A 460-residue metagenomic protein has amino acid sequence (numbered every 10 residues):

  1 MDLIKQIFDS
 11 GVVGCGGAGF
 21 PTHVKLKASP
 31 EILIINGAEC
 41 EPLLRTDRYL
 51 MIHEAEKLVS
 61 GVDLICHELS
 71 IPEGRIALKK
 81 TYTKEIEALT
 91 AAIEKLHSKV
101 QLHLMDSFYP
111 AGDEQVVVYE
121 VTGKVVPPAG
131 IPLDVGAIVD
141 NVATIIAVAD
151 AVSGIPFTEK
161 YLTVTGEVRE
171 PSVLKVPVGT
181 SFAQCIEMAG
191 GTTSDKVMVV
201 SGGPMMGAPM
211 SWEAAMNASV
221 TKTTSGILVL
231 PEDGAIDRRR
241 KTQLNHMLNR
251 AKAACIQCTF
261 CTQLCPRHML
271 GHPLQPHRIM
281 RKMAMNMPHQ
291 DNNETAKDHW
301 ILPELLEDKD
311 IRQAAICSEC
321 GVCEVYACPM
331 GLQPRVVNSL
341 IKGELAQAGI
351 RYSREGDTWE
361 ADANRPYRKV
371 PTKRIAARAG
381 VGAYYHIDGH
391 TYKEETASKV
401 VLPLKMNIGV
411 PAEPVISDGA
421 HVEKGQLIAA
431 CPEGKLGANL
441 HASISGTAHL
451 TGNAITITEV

Functional and structural regions predicted by a protein language model:
L33, I52-L69: Histidine-anchored nucleotide/phosphate-binding helix
I35-D47, V168: Gly-rich Lys/Arg/Thr-decorated short loops/hinges at beta-loop-alpha junctions or inter-strand turns that position
P72-R75, K80-Q184, M188-D195, G203 (+2 more regions): Hydrophobic alpha-helical positions that pack around
L230-K252, T262, H268-A361, D418: Ferredoxin-type iron-sulfur electron-transfer modules in oxidoreductases and energy-metabolism complexes
M247, K435-G452: Short, compositionally biased
W359-V415: N-terminal, Lys/Arg-enriched amphipathic/low-complexity engagement segments that precede the first folded domain
A412-H421, G425: Short histidine-centered loop motifs in beta-beta connectors
E423-G437, A454-T456: Short hydrophobic beta/alpha edge segments that flank linear recognition/processing sites
